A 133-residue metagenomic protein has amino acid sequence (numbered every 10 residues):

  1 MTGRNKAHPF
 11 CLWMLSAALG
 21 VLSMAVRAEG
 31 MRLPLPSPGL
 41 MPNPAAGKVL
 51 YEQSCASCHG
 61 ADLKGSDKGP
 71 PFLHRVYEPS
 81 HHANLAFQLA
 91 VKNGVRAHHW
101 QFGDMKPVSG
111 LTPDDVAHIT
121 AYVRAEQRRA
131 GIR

Functional and structural regions predicted by a protein language model:
M1-P42, A90, Y122-R133: Post-cleavage N-terminal segment of exported redox proteins
R27-M31, P44, C58, V76-Y77: Short low-complexity stretches enriched in small and charged residues
A28-P38, P42-N43, A97-L111: Hydrophobic transmembrane alpha-helix bundles
S37-P38, P42-P44, K48, K64-K92 (+1 more regions): Gly/Gly-Pro-rich "capping" loops immediately C-terminal to redox-active cysteine motifs in periplasmic/lumenal
G47, Y51-A61, V91, M105 (+1 more regions): The canonical Cys-X-X-Cys-His
S66-R75, N93-E126, G131-R133: Axial heme c-ligation environment in periplasmic c-type cytochrome domains
